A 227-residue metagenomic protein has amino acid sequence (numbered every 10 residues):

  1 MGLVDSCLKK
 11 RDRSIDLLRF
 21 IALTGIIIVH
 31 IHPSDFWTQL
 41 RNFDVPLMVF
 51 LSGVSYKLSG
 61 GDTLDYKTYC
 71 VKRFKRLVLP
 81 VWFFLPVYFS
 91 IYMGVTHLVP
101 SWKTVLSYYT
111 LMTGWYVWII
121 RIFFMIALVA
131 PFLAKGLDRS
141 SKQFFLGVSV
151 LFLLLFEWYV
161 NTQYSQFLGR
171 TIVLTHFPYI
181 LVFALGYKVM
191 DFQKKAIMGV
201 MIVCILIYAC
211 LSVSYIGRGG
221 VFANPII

Functional and structural regions predicted by a protein language model:
M1-F156, Q163: Membrane-cytosol interface segments of multi-pass membrane proteins, especially ER/Golgi lipid-handling enzymes
A22, F50, F144, F183 (+2 more regions): Generic detector of intrinsically disordered, low-complexity, polar/charged segments
P33-S34, K142, M190, K195-M198: A general structural signal for well-ordered secondary-structure junctions
V45-S59, I120-A134, V160-A196, F222-I227: Specific transmembrane alpha-helix
Y108, F167-L168, V203: Compositionally biased, intrinsically disordered low-complexity segments
L155-T162, C210-Y215: Transmembrane-helix signature of polytopic, lipid-linked glycan biosynthesis machinery
K194-I227: Alpha-helical transmembrane segments and terminal signal-anchor/GPI-anchor hydrophobic tails, characterized by long
